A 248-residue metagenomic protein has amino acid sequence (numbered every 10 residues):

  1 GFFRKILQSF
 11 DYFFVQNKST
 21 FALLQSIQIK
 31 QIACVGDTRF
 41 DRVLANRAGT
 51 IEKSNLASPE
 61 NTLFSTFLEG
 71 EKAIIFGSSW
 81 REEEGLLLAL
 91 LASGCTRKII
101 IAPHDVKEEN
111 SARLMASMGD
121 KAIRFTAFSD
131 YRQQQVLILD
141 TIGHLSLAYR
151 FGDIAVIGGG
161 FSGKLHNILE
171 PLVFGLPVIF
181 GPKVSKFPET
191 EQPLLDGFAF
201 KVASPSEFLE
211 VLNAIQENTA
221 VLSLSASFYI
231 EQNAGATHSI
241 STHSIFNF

Functional and structural regions predicted by a protein language model:
G1-F248: Nucleotide-activated sugar donor-binding and catalytic core shared by glycosyltransferases and related lipid-linked
